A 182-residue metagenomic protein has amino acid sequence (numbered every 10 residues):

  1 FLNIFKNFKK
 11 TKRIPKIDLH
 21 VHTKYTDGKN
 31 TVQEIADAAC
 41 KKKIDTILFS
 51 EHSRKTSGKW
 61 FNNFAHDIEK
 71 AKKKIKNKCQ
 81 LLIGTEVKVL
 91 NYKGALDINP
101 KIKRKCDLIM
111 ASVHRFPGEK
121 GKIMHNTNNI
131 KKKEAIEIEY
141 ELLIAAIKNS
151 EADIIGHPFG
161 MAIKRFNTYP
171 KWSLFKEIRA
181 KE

Functional and structural regions predicted by a protein language model:
F1-T11, K29-N30, E134-E137: Short, motif-level signal for alpha-helix interfacial/capping segments enriched in acidic residues and aromatics/proline
L2-K9, T26, T46, S57-K59 (+1 more regions): Extended recognition/assembly regions associated with phosphoester-bond processing machinery
K9-L19, F116-H125: N-terminal small/glycine-rich loop or linker at the start of catalytic domains across soluble metabolic enzymes
I14-K16, T46-I47, L82, D153: Hydrophobic "anchor" residues on beta-strands that sit immediately upstream of conserved functional sites
K16-T26, F49-H52, I155-F159: Histidine-centered catalytic micro-motifs
Q33-L48, D67-I75: Alpha-helical scaffold segments that flank or form the walls of functional sites
R54-K55, A162: Positions that flank functional sites
W60-E182: Extended substrate/RNA-proximal surfaces in nucleic-acid metabolism proteins
